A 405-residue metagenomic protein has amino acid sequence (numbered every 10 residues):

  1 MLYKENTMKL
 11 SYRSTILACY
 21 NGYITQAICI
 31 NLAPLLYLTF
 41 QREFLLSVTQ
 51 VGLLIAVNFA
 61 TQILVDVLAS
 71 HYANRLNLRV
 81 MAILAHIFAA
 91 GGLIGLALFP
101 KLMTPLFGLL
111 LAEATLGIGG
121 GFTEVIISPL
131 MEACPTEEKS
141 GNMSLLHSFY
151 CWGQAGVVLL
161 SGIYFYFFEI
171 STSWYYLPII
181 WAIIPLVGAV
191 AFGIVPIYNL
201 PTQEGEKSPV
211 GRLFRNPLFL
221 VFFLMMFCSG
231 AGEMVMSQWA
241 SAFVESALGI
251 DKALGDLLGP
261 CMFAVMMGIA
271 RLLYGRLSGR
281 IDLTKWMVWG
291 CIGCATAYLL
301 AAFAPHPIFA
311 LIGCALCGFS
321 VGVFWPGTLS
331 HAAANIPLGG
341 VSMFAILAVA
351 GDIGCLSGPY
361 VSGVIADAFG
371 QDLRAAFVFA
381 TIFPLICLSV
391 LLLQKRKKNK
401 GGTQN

Functional and structural regions predicted by a protein language model:
S14-L46, S128, M236-S241, G358: Extracytoplasmic
N31, F59-V67, A155, A264-L272 (+1 more regions): Residue-level signature of mid-helix packing/kink "hotspots" within the transmembrane helices of 12-pass Major
A33-P34, N216-G268: Extracytoplasmic gate region of multi-pass secondary transporters
V65-L78, A270-D282, A366: Helix-to-loop junctions at the C-terminal end of transmembrane segments in multipass secondary transporters
R79-A82, M287: Primarily marks hydrophobic transmembrane alpha-helices of the MFS/SLC 12-helix fold
I87-M103, G293-P305: C-terminal ends and interior cores of transmembrane alpha-helices in multi-pass membrane transporters/permeases
A112-S148: Cytoplasmic helix-loop-helix junction between adjacent transmembrane helices in 12-TM secondary transporters
E138, L145-I197: Helix-loop-helix hairpin linking two adjacent transmembrane segments in secondary transporters
